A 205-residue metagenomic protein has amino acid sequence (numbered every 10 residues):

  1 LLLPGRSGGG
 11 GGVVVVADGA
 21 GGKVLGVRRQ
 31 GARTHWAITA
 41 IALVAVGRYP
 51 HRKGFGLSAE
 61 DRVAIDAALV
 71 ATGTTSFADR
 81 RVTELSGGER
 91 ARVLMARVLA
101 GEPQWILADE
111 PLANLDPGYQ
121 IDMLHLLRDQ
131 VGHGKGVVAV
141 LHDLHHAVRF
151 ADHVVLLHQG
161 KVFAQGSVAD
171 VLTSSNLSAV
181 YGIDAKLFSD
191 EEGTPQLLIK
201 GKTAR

Functional and structural regions predicted by a protein language model:
A45, A59-F77: Conserved ABC ATPase "signature" region
G56, R81-L85, E89: Conserved ABC ATPase signature
E102: Conserved catalytic motifs of ABC-family nucleotide-binding domains
I106-E110: Catalytic Walker B motif of ABC-type/P-loop ATPase nucleotide-binding domains
A147-R149: A short, surface-exposed alpha-helical micro-motif characterized by mixed small hydrophobic and charged/polar residues
S178-R205: ABC ATPase nucleotide-binding domains
